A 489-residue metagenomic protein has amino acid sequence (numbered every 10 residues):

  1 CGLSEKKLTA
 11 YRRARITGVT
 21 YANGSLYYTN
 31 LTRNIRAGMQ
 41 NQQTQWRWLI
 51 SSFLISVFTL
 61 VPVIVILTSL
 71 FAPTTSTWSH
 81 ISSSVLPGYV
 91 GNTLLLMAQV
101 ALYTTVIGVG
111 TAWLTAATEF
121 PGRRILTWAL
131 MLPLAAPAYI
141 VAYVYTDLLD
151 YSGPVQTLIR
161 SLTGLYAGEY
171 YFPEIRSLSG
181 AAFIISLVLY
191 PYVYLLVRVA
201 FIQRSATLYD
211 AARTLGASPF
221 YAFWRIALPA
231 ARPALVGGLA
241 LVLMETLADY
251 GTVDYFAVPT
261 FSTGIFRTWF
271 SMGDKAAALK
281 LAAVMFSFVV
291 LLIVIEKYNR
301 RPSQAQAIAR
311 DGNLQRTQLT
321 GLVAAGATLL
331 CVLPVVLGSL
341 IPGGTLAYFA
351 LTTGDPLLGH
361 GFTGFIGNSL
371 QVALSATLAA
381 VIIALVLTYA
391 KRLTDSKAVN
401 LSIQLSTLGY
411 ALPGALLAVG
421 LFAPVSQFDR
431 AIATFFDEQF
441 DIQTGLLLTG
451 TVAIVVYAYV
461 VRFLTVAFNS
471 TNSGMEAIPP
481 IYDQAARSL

Functional and structural regions predicted by a protein language model:
Y27-N30, N34, Q42-W48, I55 (+10 more regions): C-terminal transmembrane helix and the adjacent membrane-cytosol boundary/short C-terminal tail of inner/organellar
I35-G38, T75-S79, S83-P87, G122-I125 (+7 more regions): Membrane-interfacial helix termini and adjacent extracytoplasmic/periplasmic loops of multi-pass transporters
Q42-Q45, L49-G88, T93-A98, S152-G153 (+6 more regions): Short membrane-interfacial helix/loop motifs at transmembrane-helix boundaries
T44, R176, Y250-V290, T320-A324 (+1 more regions): Interhelical loop and adjacent transmembrane-helix boundary motif in polytopic membrane transport permeases
F53, L102, L132, A136 (+9 more regions): Transmembrane alpha-helices
Q99-L130, Y143, D147, V197 (+7 more regions): Transmembrane-helix boundary motif in ABC transporter permease subunits
L215-G216, P229, L489: Glycine/proline-centered hinge or cleavage motifs at structural transition points of membrane proteins
G343, L358-L489: C-terminal structured domain segments across diverse proteins
